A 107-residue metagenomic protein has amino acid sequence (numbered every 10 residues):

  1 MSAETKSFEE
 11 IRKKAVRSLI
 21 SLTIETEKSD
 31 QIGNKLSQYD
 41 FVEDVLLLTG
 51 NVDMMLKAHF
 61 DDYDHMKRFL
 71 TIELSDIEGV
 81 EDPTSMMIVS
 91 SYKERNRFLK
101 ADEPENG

Functional and structural regions predicted by a protein language model:
M1-G107: A compositional/biophysical signature of low hydrophobicity enriched in polar/charged and small residues
